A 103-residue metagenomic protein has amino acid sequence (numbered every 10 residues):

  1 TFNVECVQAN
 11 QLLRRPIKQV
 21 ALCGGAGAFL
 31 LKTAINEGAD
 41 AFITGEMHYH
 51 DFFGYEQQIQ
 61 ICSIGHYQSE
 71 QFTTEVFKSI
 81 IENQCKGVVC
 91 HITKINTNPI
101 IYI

Functional and structural regions predicted by a protein language model:
T1-I103: Active-site catalytic microenvironments in core metabolic enzymes, especially phosphate/sugar-handling
